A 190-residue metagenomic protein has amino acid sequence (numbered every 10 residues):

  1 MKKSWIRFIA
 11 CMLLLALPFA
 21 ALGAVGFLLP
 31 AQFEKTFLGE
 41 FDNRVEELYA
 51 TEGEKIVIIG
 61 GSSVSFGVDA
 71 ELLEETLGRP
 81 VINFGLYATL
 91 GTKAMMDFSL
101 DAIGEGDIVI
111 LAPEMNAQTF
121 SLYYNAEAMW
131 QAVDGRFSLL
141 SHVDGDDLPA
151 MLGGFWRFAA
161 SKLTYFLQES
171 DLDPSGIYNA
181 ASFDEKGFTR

Functional and structural regions predicted by a protein language model:
M1-K2: N-terminal hydrophobic targeting signals that begin at the initiator methionine
I6-F27: Hydrophobic membrane-insertion alpha-helices, especially the h-region of bacterial N-terminal signal peptides
R7-C11, A31-G39, I59-S63: Short acidic/polar alpha-helix capping motifs at helix-coil junctions
L15-L22, F41-V45, V68-L73: A broad, low-specificity signal for short, low-complexity segments enriched in glycine/proline and polar/charged
L28-E52: Alpha-helical transmembrane signal-anchor/signal-peptide segments
I59, S63-V143: Membrane-embedded segments
A126-R190: Secreted/periplasmic serine-hydrolase-like ester/acetyl group-modifying domain
